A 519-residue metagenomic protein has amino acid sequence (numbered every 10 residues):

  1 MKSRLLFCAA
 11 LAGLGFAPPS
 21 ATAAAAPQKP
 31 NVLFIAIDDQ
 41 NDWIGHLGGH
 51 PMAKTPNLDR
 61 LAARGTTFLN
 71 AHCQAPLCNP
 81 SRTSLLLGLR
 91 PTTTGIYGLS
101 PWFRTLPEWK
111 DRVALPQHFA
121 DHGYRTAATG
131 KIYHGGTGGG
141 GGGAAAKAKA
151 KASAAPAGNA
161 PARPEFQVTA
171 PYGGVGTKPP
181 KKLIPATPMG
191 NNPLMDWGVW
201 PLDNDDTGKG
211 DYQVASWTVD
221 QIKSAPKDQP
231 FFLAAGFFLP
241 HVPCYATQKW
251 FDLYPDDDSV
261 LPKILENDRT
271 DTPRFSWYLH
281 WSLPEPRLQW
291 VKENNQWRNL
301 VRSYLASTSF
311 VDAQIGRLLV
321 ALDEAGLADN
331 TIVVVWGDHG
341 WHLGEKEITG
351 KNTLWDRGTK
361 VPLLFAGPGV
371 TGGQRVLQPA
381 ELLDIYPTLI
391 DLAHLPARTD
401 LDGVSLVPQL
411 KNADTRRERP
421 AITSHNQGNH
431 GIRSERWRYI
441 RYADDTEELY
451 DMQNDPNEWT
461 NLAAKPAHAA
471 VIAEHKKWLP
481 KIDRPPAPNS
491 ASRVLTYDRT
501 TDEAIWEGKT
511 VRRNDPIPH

Functional and structural regions predicted by a protein language model:
M1-R4: Positively charged n-region of N-terminal signal peptides that target proteins for export
L6-F16, A21-Y442, E447, P456-K477 (+3 more regions): Formylglycine-dependent sulfatase
D451: A contiguous binding-surface segment within folded domains or other stable secondary-structure elements
S492-V494: Non-globular sequence segments
